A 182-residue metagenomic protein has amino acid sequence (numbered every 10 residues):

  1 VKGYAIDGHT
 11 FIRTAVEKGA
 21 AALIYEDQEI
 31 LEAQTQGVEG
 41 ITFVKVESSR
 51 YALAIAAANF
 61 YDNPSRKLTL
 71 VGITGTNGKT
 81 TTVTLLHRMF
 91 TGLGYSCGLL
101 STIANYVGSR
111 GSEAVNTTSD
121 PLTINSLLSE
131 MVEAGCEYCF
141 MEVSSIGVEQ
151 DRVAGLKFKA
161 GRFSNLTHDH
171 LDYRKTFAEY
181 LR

Functional and structural regions predicted by a protein language model:
V1-I55: N-terminal leader/targeting and accessory segments in enzymes
Y51-R182: Phosphate-binding loop of NTP-binding sites
